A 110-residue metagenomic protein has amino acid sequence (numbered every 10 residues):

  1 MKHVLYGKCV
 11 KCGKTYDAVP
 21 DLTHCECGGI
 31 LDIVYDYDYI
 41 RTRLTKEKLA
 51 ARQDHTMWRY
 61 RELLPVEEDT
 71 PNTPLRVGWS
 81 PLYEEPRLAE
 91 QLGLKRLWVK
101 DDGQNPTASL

Functional and structural regions predicted by a protein language model:
M1-L110: PLP-dependent amino-acid enzyme catalytic core
